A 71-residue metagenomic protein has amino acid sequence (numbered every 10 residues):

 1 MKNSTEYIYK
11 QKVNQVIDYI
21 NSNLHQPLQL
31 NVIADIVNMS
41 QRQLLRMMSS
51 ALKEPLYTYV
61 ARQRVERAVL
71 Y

Functional and structural regions predicted by a protein language model:
M1-Q11, S22: Inter-domain helical "communication" segments and dimerization helices that couple sensory or membrane-embedded modules
M1-T5, P27-Q63: Basic/polar phosphate-binding segments, predominantly the helix-turn-helix DNA-binding elements of transcriptional
I8, I17-I20, I33-I36: Weak global preference for isoleucine
I8-V16, A61-R64: N-terminal positioning helix adjacent to the helix-turn-helix/winged-helix DNA-binding module
Y9, Y19, Y57-Y59, Y71: Aromatic side chains
N14-L28, M48, L52, V69-Y71: Basic, amphipathic alpha-helical hairpins
